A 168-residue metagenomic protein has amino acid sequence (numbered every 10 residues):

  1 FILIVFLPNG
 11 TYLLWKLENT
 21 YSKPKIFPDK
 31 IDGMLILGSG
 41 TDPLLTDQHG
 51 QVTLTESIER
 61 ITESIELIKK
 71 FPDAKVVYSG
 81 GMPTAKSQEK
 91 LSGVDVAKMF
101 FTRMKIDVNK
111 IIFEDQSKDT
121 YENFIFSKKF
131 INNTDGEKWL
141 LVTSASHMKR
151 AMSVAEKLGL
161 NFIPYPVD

Functional and structural regions predicted by a protein language model:
L3-D168: A structural signal for short, hydrophobic/glycine-enriched beta-strand patches
